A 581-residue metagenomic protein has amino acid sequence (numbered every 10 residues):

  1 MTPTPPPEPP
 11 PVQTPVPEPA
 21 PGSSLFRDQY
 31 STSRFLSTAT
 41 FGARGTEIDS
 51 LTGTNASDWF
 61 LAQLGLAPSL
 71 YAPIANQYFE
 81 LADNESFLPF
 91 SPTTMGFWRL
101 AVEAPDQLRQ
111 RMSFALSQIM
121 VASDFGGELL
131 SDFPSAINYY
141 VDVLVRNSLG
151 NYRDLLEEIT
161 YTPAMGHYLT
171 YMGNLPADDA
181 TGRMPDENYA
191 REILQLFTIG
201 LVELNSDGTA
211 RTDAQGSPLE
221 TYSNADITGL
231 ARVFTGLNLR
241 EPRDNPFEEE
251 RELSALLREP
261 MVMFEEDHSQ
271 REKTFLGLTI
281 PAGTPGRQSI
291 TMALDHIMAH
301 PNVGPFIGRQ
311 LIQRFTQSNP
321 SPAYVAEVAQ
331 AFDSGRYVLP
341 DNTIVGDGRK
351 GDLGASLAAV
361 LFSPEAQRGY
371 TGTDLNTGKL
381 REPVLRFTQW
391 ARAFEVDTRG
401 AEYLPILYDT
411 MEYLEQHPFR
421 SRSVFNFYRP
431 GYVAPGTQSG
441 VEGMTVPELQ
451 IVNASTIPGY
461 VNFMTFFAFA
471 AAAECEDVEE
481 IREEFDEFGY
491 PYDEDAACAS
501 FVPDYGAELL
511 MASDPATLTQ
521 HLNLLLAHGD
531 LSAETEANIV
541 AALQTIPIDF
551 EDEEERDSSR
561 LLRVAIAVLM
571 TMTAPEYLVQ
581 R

Functional and structural regions predicted by a protein language model:
M1-A20: Ser/Thr/Gly/Pro-rich low-complexity, disordered linker/stalk segments of secreted and cell-surface proteins
V16-M95, P134-G308, I312-R581: His/Asp/Glu-rich metal/cofactor-coordinating catalytic motifs and the adjacent surface-exposed loops that frame enzyme
P92-T93, E103-R111: Amphipathic interfacial helices
D106-R109, M120-F125: Short, contiguous, well-structured surface segments enriched in hydrophobic/aromatic residues
G127-E128, Y168: Short, conserved acidic/polar surface loops in the N-terminal third of protein domains
E128-P134: A Lys/Arg-rich helix-loop hairpin that forms a DNA/phosphate-binding surface
